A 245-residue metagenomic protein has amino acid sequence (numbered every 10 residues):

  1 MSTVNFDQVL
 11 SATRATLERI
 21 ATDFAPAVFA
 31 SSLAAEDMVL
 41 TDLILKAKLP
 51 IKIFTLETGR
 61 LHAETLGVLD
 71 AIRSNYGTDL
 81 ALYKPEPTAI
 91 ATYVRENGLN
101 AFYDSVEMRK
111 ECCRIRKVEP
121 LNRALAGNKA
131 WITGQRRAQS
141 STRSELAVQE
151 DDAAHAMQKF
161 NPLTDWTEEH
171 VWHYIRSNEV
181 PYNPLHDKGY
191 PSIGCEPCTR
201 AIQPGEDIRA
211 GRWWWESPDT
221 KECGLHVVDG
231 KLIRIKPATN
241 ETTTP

Functional and structural regions predicted by a protein language model:
M1-P245: Nucleotide-activated chemistry modules centered on ATP-dependent adenylation/adenylyltransferase
